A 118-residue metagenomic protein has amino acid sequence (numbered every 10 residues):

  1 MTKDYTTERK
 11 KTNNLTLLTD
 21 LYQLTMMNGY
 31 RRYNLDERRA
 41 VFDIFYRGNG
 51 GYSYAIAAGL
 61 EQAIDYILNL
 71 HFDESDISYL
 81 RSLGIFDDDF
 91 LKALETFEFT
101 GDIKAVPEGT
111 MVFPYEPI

Functional and structural regions predicted by a protein language model:
M1-I118: Ordered alpha/beta subdomains of enzyme catalytic regions
